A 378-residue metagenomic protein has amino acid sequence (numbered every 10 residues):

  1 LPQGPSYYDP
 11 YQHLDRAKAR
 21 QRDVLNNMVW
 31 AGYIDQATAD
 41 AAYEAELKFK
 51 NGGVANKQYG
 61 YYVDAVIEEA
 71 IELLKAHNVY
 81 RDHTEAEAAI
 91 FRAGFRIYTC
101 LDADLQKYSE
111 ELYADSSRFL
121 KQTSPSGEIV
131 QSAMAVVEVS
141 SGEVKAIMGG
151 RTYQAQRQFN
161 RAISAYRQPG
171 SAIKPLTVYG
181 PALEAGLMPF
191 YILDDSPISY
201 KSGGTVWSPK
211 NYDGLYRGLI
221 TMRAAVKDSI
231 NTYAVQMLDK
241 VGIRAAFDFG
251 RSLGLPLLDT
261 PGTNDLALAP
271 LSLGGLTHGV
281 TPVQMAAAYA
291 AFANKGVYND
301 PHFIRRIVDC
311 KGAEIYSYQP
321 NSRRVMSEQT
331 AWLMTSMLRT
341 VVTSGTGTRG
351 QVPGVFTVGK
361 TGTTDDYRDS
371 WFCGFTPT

Functional and structural regions predicted by a protein language model:
L1-A103, K107, E111, R251 (+2 more regions): Non-catalytic, structured segments within soluble enzyme domains
L1-G4, E68-V79, V136-Y153, E184-L187 (+8 more regions): Glycine-rich, acidic and aromatic/proline-enriched surface loops and short helix-turn segments that act as binding
P5-D15, V24-L25, V29, F49-K57 (+8 more regions): Second-shell loop/turn segments in exported
D23, M28, S109, G142 (+4 more regions): Active-site SXXK
A55-Q58, L187-A246, Y298, C310-T340: Conserved catalytic neighborhood of penicillin-recognizing serine enzymes
T99-Q122, M134-E138, I147-M148, Q154-I163 (+3 more regions): A penicillin-recognizing enzyme superfamily signal
G127-Q131, A155-L176, P189-D195, P270: Short active-site loop at a secondary-structure junction that contains or immediately precedes the catalytic residue(s)
W207-K210, G242-M285: Mid-domain, small-residue-enriched loop/turn segments at the edges of structured enzyme/sensor domains
